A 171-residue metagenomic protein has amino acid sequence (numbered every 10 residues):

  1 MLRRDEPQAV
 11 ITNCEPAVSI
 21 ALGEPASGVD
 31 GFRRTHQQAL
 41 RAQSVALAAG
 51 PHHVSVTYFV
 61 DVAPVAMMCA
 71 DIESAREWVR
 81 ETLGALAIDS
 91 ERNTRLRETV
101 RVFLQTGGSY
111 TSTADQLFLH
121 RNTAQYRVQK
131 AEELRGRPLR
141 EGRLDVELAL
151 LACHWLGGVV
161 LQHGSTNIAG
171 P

Functional and structural regions predicted by a protein language model:
M1-P171: Cytosolic nucleotide-utilizing catalytic cores of signal-transduction proteins
